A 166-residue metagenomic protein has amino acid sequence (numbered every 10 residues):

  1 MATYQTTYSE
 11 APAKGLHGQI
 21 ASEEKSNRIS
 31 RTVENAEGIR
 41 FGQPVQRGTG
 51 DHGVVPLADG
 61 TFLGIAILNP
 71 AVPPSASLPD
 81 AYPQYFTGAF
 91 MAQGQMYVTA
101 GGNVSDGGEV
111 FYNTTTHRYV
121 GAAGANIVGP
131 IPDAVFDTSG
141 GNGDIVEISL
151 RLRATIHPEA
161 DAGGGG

Functional and structural regions predicted by a protein language model:
M1-G166: Surface-exposed, low-hydrophobicity beta-strand/loop segments enriched in small/polar/acidic residues
